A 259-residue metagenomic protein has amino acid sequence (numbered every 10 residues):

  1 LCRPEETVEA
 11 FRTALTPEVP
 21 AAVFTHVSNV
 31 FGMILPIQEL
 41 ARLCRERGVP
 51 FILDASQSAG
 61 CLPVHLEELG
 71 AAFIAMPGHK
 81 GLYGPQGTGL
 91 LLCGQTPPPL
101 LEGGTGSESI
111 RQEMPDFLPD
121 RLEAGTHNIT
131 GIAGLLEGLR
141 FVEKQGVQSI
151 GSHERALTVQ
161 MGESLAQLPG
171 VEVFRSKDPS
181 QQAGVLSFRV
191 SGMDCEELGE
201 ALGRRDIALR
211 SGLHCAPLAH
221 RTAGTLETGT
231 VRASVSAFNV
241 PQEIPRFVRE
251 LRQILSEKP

Functional and structural regions predicted by a protein language model:
L1-P259: Pyridoxal 5′-phosphate
